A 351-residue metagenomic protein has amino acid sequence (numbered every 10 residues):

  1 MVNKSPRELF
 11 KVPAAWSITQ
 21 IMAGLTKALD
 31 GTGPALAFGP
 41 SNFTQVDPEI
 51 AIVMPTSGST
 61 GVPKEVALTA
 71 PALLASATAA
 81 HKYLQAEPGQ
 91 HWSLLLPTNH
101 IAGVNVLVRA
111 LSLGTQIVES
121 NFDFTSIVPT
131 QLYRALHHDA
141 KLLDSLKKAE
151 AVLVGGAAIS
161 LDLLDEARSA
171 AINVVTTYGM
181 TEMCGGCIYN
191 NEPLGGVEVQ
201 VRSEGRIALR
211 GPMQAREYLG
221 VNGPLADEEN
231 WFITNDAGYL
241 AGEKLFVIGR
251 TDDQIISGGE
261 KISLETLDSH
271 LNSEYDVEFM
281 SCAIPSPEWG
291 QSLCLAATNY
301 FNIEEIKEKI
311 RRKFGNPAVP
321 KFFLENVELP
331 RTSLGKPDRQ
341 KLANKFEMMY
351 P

Functional and structural regions predicted by a protein language model:
M1-G39, L74-S93, L113-D123: Conserved ATP-dependent adenylate/AMP-binding module captured primarily in the ANL superfamily
F38-P55, P88-Q90: Conserved pre-ATP/AMP-binding loop-to-beta segment of ANL
I50-T78, Q85: Conserved AMP-binding A3 loop
A67-A75, H91-K141: AMP-binding/adenylate-forming
H138-N190: Gly/Ser/Thr-rich phosphate-binding loop
P193, R202-N230, R250, E260-I262: Conserved ATP/PPi-binding loop(s) of AMP-dependent carboxylate-activating enzymes
G211, N235-A318: AMP-binding/adenylate-forming catalytic core of the ANL superfamily
C282, C294-A296, E308-P351: Conserved C-terminal "lid"/linker of ANL adenylate-forming enzymes
